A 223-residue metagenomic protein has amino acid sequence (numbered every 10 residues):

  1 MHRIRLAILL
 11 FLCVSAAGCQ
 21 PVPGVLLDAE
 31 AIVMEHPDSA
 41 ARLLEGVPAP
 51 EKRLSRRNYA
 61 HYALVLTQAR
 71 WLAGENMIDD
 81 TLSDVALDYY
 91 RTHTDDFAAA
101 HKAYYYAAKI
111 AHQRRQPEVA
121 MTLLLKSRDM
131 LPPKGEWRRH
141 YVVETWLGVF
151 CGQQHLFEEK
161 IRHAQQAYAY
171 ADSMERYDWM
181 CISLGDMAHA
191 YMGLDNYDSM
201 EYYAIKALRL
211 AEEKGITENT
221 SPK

Functional and structural regions predicted by a protein language model:
M1-L6, V22: Generic start-of-chain signal for non-secretory N-termini
I4-S15: Sec-dependent N-terminal signal peptides
L10, G18-K223: A "functional boundary" signal
